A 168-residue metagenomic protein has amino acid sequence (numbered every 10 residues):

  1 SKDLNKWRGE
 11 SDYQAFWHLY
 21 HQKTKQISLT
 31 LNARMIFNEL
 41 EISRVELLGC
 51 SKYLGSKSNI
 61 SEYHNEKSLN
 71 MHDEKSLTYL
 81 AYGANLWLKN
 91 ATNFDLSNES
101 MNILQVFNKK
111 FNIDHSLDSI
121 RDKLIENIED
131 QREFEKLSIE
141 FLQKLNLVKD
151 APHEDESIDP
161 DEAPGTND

Functional and structural regions predicted by a protein language model:
S1-D168: Short, functionally important secondary-structure microenvironments
